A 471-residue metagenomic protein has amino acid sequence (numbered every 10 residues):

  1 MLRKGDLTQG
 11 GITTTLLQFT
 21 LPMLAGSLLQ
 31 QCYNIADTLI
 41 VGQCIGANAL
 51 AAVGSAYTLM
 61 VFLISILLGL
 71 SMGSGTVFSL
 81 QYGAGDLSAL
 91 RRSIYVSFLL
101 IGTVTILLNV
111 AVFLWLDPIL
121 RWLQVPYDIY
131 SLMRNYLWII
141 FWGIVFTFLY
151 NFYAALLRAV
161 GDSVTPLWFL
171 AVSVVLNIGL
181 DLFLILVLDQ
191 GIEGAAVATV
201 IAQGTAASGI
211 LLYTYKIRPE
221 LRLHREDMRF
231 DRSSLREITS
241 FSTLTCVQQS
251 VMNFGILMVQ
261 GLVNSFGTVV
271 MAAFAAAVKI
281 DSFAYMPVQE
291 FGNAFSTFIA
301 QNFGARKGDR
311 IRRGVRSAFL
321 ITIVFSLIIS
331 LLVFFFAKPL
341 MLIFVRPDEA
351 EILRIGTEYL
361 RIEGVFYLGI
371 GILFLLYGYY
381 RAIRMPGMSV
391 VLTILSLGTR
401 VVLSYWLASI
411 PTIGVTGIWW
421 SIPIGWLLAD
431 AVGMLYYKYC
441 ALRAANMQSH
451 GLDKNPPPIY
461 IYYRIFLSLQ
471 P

Functional and structural regions predicted by a protein language model:
M1-T20, F78-G143, V187-T243, I299-F366 (+1 more regions): Short alpha-helical transmembrane segments in multi-pass integral membrane proteins
L7-I45, T58-G73, V77, G102-N109 (+4 more regions): N-terminal transmembrane alpha-helices
Q18-D37, I139, Y150, S173 (+4 more regions): Transmembrane helical elements of multi-pass membrane transporters/channels
L28, C32-L50, L120-Y127, F183-Q190 (+6 more regions): Helix-terminus/linker motif at the lipid-water interface of multi-pass membrane proteins
A47, A51-T58, L137, A196 (+3 more regions): Small-residue hotspots at the loop-to-helix junctions and early N-terminal turns of transmembrane alpha-helices
L50-V110, T147-P166, A273-A337, I370-R384 (+1 more regions): Small-residue-rich hydrophobic transmembrane alpha-helices
F62-S65, N177-D181, A207-L211, F283-M286 (+3 more regions): Hydrophobic transmembrane alpha-helices of multi-pass small-molecule transporters
S71, I140-R158, P166-V174, A195-S208 (+4 more regions): Short runs within selected transmembrane alpha-helices of multi-pass transporters and secretion channels
